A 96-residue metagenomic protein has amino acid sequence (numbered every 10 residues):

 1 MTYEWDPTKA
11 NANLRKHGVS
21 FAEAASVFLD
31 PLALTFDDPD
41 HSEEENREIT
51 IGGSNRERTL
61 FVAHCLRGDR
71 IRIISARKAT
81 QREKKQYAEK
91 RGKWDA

Functional and structural regions predicted by a protein language model:
M1-A96: Ribonuclease/tRNase effector modules and their secretory precursors
